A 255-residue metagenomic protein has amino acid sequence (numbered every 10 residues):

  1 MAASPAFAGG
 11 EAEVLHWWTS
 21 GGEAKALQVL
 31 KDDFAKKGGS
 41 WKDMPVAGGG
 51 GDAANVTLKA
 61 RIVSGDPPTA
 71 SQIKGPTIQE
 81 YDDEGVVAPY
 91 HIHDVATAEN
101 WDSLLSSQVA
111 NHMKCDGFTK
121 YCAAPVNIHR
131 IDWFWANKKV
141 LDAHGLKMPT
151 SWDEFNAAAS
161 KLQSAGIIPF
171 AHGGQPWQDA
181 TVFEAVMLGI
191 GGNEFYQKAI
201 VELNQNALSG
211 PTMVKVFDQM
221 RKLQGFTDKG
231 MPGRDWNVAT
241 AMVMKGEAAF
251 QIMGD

Functional and structural regions predicted by a protein language model:
S4-V86, A96-D102, M148, P232: Conserved N-terminal structural module of periplasmic/extracytoplasmic solute-binding proteins
P5-E13, A35-G39, G117-K120, D142 (+1 more regions): Immediate post-signal peptide segment of exported/extracytoplasmic ligand-binding proteins
W17, I78-E80, V182, D218-D255: Extracytoplasmic/periplasmic substrate-binding proteins
I62-I73, V87, G166-P169, K245-M253: Alpha-to-beta junction loops
G75-I131, N156, V182-E184: Hinge/lid segment of periplasmic solute-binding proteins
H91-S107, I190-K215: Short, solvent-exposed loop/beta-turn-alpha elements that line the ligand-binding surface or hinge of extracytoplasmic
D116-V126, D132, N156-Q205, A248: Extracytoplasmic/periplasmic solute-binding protein
A159-L162, V201-P232: Glycine-centered hinge/linker elements that transmit conformational signals in sensory and ligand-binding systems
